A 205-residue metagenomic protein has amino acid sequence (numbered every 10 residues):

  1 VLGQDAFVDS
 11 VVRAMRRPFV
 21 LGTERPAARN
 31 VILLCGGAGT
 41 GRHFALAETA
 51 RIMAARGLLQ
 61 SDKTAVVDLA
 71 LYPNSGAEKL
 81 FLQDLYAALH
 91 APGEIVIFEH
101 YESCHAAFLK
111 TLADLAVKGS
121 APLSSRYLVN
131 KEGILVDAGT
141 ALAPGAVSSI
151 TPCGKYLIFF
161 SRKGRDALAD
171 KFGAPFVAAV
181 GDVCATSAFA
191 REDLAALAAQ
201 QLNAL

Functional and structural regions predicted by a protein language model:
V1-N30: Pre-Walker A (pre-P-loop) alpha-helix and adjacent loop at the N terminus of AAA/AAA+ ATPase modules, a conserved
T23-T64: Walker A/P-loop
A28, S124-R162: AAA+/SF3 P-loop NTPase mechanochemical coupling elements
R29, L59-K63, P92-G93, K118-G119 (+2 more regions): Short glycine-/polar-rich loops that comprise or flank the Walker A/P-loop and associated switch/sensor motifs
A38-G41, I52, L71-N74, E102-H105 (+5 more regions): Conserved nucleotide-binding/hydrolysis micro-motifs of P-loop NTPases
A45-L46, E78, L89-V136, L168-A179 (+1 more regions): Conserved AAA+/SF3 P-loop NTPase catalytic/coupling segment centered on the Walker-B
S61-G93: Short glycine-rich substrate-engagement loop in P-loop NTPases that contacts/grips substrate
E78-F81, I150-K155, G164-L205: Conserved AAA+ ATPase core "coupling" helix
